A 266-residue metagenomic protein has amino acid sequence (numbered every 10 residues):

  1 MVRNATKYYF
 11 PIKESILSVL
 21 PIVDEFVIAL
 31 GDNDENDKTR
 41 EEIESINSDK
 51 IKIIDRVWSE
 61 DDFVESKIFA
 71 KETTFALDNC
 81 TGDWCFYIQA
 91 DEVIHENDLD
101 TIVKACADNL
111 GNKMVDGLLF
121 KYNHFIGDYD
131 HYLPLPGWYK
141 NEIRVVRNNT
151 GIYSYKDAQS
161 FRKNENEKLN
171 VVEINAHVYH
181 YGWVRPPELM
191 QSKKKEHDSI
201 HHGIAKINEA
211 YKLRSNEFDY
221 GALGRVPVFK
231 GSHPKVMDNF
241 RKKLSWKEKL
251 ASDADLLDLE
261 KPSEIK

Functional and structural regions predicted by a protein language model:
M1, V19, E25-A29, V178: Hydrophobic targeting segments
M1-R3, Y9-E14, A29-Y87: Active-site-proximal specificity loops/subdomain of glycosyltransferases
I12-L17, R40, G82, E96-A107: Short alpha-helix within the catalytic core of nucleotide-sugar-dependent glycosyltransferases
L20, V27, E44, L77 (+1 more regions): N-terminal cationic-hydrophobic initiation segments that often serve targeting/anchoring roles
V23-D24, T81: Residue-level detector of structured alpha->beta connecting loops
A29-G31, I88-Q89, L118-N123: Short His-Asn-centered micro-motif
S66-T74, V93-K266: Catalytic-site signature of metal-activated, phosphate-bearing donor transferases, centered on the GT-A/GT-A-like
W84, D91-I94: Acidic metal-phosphate-binding loop of nucleotide-sugar-dependent transferases
